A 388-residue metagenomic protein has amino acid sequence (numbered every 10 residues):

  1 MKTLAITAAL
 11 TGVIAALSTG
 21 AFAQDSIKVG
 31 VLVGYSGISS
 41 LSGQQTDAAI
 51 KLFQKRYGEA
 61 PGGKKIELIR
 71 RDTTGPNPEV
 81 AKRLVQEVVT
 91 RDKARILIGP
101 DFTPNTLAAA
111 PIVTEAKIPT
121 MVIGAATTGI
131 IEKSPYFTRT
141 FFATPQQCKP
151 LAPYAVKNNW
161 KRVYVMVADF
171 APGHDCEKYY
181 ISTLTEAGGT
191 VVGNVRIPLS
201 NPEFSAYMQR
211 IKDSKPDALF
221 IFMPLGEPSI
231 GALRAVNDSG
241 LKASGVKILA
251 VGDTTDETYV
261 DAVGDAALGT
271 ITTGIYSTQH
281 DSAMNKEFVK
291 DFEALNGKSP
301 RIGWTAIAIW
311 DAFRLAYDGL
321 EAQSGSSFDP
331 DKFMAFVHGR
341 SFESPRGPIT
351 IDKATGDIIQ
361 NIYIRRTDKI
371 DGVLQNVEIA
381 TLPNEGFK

Functional and structural regions predicted by a protein language model:
M1-L10, F22-K388: Extracytosolic ligand-binding ectodomains
